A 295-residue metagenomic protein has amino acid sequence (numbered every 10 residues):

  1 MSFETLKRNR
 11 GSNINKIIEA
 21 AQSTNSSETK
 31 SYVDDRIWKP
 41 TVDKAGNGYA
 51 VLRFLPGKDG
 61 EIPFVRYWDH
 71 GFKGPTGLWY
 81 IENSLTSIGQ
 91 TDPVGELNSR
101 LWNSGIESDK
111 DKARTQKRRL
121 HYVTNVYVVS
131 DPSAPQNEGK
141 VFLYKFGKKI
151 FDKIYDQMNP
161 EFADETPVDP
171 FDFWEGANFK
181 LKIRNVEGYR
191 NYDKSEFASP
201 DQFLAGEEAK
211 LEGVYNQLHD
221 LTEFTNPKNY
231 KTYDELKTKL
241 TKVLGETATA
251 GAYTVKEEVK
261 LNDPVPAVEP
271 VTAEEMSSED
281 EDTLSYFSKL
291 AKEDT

Functional and structural regions predicted by a protein language model:
M1-P170: OB-fold ssDNA-binding interfaces and closely related basic DNA-contact patches used across DNA replication/repair
K7, E207, L290-A291: Prokaryotic Sec-type signal peptides and long signal-anchor helices with extended Leu/Ile/Val-rich h-regions
I17-A20, K239, V243, Y286: Charge-rich, solvent-exposed alpha-helical interaction surfaces
A20, T24, E246, L290-E293: Surface-exposed polar/charged interaction patches
S130-K260: Compact mixed alphabeta submodule
V255-S277: Acidic, proline-/serine-/threonine-rich low-complexity intrinsically disordered repeat tracts
E275-T295: Short acidic, low-complexity intrinsically disordered linear motifs used for protein-protein interactions
